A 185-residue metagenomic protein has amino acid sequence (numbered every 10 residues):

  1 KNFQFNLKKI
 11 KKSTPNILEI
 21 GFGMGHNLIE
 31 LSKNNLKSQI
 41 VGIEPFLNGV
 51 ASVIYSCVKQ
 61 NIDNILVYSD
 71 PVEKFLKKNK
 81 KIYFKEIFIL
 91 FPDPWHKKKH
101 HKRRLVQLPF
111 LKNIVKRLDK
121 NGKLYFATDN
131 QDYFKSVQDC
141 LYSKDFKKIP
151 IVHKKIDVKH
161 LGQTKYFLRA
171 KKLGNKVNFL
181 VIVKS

Functional and structural regions predicted by a protein language model:
K1-P15: Conserved alpha-helix/loop element of class I SAM-dependent methyltransferases that forms part of the SAM/SAH-binding
P15-K77: SAM cofactor-binding core of SAM-dependent methyltransferases, primarily the Rossmann-like beta-alpha-beta module
K77-E86: A short acidic, Gly/Pro-enriched loop at the edge of an enzyme's catalytic core that lines a small-molecule cofactor
K85-R104: A short SAM/SAH-binding and catalytic strip from SAM-dependent methyltransferases
I87, I114-V115, V137: Class I S-adenosylmethionine-dependent transferase superfamily signal
V106-K120: A short glycine-rich, Lys/Arg-flanked "PGG" loop and its adjoining helix->strand segment in the class I
N121-T128: Conserved beta-strand signature within the Rossmann-like core of class I S-adenosyl-L-methionine
D139, K144-S185: Class I S-adenosyl-L-methionine
